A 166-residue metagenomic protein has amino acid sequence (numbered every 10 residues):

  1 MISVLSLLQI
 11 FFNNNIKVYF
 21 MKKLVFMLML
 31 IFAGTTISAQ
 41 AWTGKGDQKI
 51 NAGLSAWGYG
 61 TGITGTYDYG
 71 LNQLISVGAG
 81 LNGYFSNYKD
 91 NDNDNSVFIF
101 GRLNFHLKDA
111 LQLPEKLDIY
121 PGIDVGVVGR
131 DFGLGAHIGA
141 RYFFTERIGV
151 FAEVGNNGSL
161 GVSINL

Functional and structural regions predicted by a protein language model:
M1-K45: Cleavable N-terminal export/targeting peptides
S38-S76, S163-N165: Short glycine/proline- and aromatic-enriched beta-strand/turn motifs that initiate or cap beta-hairpins
Q40-D47, Q73-L74, K108-D118, R147-I148: Short loop/turn motifs that connect adjacent beta-strands in outer-membrane beta-barrel proteins
G46-Q48, Y59-I63, N93-I99, L117 (+2 more regions): Residues that define the transmembrane beta-barrel architecture of outer-membrane proteins
K49-N51, S76-G78, Y120-G122, G149-F151 (+1 more regions): Residue-level detector of the transmembrane beta-barrel scaffold of outer-membrane proteins
A52-L54, G65-Y69, G101-L107, I123-V125 (+2 more regions): Residues on the lipid-exposed face of transmembrane beta-strands in outer-membrane beta-barrel proteins
L54-G60, L81-N87, F105-L107, V125-D131 (+1 more regions): Transmembrane beta-strands of outer-membrane beta-barrel pores
R130, L134-L166: Gram-negative outer-membrane beta-barrel domains
